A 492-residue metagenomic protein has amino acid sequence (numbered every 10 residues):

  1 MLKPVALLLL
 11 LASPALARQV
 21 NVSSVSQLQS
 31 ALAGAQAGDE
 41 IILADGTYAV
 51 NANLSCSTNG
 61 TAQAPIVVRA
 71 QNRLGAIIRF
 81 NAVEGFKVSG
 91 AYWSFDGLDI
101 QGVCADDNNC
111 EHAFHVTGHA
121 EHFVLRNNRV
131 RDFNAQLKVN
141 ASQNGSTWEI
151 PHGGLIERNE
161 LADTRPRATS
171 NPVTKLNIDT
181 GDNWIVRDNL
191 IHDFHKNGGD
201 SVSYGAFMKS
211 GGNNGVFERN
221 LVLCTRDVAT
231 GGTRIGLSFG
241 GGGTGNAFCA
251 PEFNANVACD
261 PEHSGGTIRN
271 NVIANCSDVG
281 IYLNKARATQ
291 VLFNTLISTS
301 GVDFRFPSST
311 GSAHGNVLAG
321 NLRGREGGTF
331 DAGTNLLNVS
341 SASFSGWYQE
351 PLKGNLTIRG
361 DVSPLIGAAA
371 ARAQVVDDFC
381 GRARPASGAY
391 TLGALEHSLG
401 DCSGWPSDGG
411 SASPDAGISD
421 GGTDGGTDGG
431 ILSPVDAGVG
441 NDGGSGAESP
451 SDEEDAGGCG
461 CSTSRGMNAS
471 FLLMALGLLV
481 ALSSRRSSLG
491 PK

Functional and structural regions predicted by a protein language model:
V5, L16, S407-L476, S488: Ser/Thr-rich, Pro/Gly/Ala-heavy low-complexity intrinsically disordered linkers and tails of secreted extracellular
A6-A17, L479-L482: Hydrophobic h-region of N-terminal signal peptides that target proteins for export in Gram-negative bacteria
P14-S30, D45-T47, N72, G346-N355 (+1 more regions): Right-handed parallel beta-helix/beta-solenoid
R18-N53, V362-S363, R382-P385, T391: Acidic Gly/Asp/Thr-rich repetitive segments characteristic of extracellular carbohydrate-active and adhesion proteins
N21-S26, I42-N51, C56-C110, R226 (+1 more regions): Right-handed parallel beta-helix/beta-spiral solenoid domain characteristic of secreted/periplasmic
A44-D45, P65, Q71-L74, A91-G102 (+10 more regions): Right-handed parallel beta-helix
D331-A332, T357-G430: Surface beta-loop-beta hairpin patches that serve as ligand-binding interfaces in beta-rich domains
G477-K492: C-terminal membrane-anchoring or membrane-association module
